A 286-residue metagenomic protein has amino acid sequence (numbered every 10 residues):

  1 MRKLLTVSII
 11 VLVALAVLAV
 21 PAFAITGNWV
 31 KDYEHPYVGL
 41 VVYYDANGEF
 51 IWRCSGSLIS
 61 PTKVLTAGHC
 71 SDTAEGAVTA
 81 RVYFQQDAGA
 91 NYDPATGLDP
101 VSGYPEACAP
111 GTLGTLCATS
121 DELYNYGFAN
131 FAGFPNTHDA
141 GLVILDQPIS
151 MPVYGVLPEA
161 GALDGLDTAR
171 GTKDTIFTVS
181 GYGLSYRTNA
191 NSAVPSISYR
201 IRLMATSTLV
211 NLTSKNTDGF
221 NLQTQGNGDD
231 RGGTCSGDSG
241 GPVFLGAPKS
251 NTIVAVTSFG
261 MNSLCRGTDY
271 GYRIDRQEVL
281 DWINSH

Functional and structural regions predicted by a protein language model:
M1-I9: Bacterial N-terminal signal peptides that target proteins for export
L15-A22: C-terminal segment of classical bacterial N-terminal signal peptides
I25-Y33, G48, A77-L166, K215: Conserved catalytic-core segment of clan PA serine endopeptidases
K31-G39, W52-G103, A107, S198-S214 (+1 more regions): C-terminal subregion of chymotrypsin/trypsin-like serine protease catalytic domains
L40-D45, G226-N227: Short beta-strand segments that buttress and anchor functional surface loops
V42-Y44, G181-S185, F259: Generic short beta-strand segments
T137-R231, R276-L280: Chymotrypsin/trypsin-fold serine protease catalytic domain
